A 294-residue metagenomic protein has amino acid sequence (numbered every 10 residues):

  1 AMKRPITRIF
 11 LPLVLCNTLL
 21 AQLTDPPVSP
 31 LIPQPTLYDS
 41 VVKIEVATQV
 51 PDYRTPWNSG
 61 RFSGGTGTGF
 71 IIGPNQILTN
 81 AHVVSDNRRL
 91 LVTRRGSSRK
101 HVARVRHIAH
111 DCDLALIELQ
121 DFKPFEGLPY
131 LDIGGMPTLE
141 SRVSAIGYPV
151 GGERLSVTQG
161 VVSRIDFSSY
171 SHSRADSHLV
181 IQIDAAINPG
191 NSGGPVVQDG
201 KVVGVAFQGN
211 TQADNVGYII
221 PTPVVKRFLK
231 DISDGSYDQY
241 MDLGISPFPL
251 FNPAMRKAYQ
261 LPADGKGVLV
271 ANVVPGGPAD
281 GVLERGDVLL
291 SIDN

Functional and structural regions predicted by a protein language model:
I9-T18: Bacterial N-terminal signal peptides
Q22-N80, R89, T138-L139, V143 (+3 more regions): N-terminal activation segment of mature serine protease catalytic domains
D25-Q34, I44, F125, V150-E153 (+1 more regions): C-terminal cap/linker of serine protease catalytic domains
S40-E45, D52-S59, Q120-Y130, S156-D214 (+4 more regions): Active-site region of chymotrypsin-like
V42-I44, G69, N75, T79 (+15 more regions): Terminal peptide-recognition signature
Q49, G64, S85, I108-D113 (+3 more regions): Short, conserved beta-turn/loop elements at beta-strand boundaries and strand-helix junctions
V50, G73-L155, P189, A213-D214: Conserved active-site neighborhood of the chymotrypsin/trypsin-like protease fold
G60, A185-A186, G190, G194 (+1 more regions): PDZ/PDZ-like domain segments forming the peptide/carboxylate-binding groove, activating on the N-terminal beta-strands
